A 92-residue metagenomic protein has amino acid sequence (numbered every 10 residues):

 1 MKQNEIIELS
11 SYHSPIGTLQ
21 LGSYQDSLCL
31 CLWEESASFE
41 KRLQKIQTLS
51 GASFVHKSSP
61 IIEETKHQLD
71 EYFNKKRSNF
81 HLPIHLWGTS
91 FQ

Functional and structural regions predicted by a protein language model:
M1-Q92: Basic nucleic-acid-binding alpha-helical/helix-turn surface characteristic of O6-alkylguanine DNA
